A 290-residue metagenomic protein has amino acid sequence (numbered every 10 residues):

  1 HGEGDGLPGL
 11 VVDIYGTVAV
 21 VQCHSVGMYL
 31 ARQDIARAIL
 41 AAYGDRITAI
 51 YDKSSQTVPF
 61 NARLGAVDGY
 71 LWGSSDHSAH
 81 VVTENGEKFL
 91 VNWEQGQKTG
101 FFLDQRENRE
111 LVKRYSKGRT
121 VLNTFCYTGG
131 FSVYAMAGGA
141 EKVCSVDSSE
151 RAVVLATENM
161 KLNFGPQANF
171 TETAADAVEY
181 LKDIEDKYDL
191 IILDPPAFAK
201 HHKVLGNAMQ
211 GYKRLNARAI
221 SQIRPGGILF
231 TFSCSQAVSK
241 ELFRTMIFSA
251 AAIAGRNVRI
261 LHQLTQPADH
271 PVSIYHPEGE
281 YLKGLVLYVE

Functional and structural regions predicted by a protein language model:
G2-D13, Y29-F102: Non-catalytic substrate-recognition/targeting regions of SAM-dependent transferases
G118-Y127: Conserved class I S-adenosyl-L-methionine
T128-E141: Conserved SAM-binding loop of SAM-dependent methyltransferases across substrates and taxa, primarily the Class I
K142-D147: Conserved SAM-binding motif I beta-strand of class I
S149-I192: S-adenosyl-L-methionine
Y188-R218: Mobile active-site "lid"/loop adjacent to the S-adenosyl-L-methionine
I223-P225: Helix-to-beta-strand junctions that scaffold the AdoMet/dcAdoMet cofactor pocket in Class I SAM-dependent enzymes
I228-E290: C-terminal catalytic and target-recognition region of SAM-dependent MTase-like enzymes, primarily methyltransferases
